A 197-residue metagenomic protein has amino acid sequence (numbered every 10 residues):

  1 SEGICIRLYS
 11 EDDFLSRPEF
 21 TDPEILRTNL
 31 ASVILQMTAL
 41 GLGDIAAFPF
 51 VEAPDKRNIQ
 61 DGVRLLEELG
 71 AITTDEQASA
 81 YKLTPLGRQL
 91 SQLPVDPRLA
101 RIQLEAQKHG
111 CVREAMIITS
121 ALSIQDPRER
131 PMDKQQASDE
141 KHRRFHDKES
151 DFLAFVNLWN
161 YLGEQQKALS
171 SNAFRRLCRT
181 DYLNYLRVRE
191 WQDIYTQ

Functional and structural regions predicted by a protein language model:
S1, C5-Q197: Second RecA-like catalytic domain
